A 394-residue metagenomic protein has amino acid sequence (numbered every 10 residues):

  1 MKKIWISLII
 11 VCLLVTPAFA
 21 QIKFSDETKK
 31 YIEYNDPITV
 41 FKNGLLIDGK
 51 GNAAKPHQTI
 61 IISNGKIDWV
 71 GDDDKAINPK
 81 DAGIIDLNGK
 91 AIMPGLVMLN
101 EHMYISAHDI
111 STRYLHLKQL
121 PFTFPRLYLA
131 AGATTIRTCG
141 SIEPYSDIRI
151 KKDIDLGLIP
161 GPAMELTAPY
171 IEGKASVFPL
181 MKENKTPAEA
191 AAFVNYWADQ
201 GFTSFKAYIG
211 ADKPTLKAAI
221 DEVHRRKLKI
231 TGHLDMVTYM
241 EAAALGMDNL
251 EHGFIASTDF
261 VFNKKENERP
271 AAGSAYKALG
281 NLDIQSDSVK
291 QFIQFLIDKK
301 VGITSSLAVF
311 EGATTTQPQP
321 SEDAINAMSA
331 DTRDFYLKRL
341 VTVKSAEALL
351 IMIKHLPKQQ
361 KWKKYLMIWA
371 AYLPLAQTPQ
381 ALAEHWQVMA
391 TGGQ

Functional and structural regions predicted by a protein language model:
M1-K23: Bacterial Sec-dependent N-terminal signal peptides
K23-E27, Y31-E33, P37, L46 (+1 more regions): Histidine-rich, glycine-flanked metal-binding segment
P37-T39, I77-K118, F122, R126-L129 (+1 more regions): Replace "His-x-His-based motif
E101-K118, E172-P187, D259-K264, P270-N281 (+1 more regions): Acidic/histidine-rich helix-loop elements that form or flank divalent-metal/phosphate-binding sites at the catalytic
I110-S146, I150-P160, K182-T203, K213-P214 (+2 more regions): Alpha-helical scaffold segments that flank or form the walls of functional sites
T123-P144, P162-P169, Y196-A211, K229-T231 (+3 more regions): Divalent metal-dependent hydrolysis catalytic cores, especially in the metallo-beta-lactamase
A175-R226, N263, R269-D283: Active-site gating/metal-coordination segments in enzymes
Q200-S204, A211, V261-G393: Active-site neighborhoods of metal-dependent hydrolases
